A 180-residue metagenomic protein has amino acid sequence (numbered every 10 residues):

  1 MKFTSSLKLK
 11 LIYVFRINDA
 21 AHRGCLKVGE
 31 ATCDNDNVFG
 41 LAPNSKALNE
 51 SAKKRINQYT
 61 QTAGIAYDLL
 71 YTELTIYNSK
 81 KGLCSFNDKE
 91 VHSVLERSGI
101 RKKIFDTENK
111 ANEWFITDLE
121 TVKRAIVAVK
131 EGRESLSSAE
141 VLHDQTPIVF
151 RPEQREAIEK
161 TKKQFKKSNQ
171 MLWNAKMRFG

Functional and structural regions predicted by a protein language model:
M1-P152: Non-catalytic accessory segments flanking enzymatic or RNA/DNA-binding domains
F86, E156, G180: Short alpha-helical
P147-N169: N-terminal pre-P-loop "Q-motif" helix
K166-G180: Walker A/P-loop
